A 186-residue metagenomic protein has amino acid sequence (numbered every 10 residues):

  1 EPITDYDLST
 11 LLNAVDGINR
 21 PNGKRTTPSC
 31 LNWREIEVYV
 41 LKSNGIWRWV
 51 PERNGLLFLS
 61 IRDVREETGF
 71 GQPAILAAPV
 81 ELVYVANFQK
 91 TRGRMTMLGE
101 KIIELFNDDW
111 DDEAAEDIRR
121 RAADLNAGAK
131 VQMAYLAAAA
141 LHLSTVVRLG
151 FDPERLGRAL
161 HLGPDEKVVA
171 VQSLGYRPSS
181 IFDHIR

Functional and structural regions predicted by a protein language model:
E1-T91, R158-L160, F182-R186: N-terminal amphipathic, basic helical "cap/leader" segment at the start of enzyme domains
L11, V38, V80-L82, N87-K90 (+4 more regions): Small-aliphatic-rich amphipathic alpha-helix that forms the alpha element of a beta-alpha
W33-E35, L143, V169: Short secondary-structure junction motifs
G45, G128, Q172-G175: Glycine-centered structural positions embedded in regular secondary structure
R62-E66, Q72-A74, F106-W110, A170-S173: Glycine-rich loops and low-complexity Gly/Arg-rich segments that provide flexible linkers or classic glycine-based
G163-P164: Aromatic sugar-binding interfaces of carbohydrate-active proteins
K167-R186: C-terminal helix-cap and adjacent tail motif
